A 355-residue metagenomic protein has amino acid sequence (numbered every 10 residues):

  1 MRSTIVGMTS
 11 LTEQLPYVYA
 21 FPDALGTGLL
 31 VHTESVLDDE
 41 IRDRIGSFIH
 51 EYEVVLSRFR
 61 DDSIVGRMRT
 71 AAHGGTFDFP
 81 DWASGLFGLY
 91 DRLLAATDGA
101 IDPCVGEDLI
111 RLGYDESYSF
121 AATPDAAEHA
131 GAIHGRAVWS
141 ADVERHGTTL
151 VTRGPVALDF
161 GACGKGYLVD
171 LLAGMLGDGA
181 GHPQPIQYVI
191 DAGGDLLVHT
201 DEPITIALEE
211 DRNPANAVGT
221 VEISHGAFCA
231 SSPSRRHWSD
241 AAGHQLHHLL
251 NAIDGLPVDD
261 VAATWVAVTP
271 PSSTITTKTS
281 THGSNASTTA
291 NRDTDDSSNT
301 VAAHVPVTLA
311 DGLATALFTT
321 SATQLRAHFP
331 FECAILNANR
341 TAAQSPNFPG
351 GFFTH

Functional and structural regions predicted by a protein language model:
M1-H355: Mature catalytic core of soluble alpha/beta enzymes
